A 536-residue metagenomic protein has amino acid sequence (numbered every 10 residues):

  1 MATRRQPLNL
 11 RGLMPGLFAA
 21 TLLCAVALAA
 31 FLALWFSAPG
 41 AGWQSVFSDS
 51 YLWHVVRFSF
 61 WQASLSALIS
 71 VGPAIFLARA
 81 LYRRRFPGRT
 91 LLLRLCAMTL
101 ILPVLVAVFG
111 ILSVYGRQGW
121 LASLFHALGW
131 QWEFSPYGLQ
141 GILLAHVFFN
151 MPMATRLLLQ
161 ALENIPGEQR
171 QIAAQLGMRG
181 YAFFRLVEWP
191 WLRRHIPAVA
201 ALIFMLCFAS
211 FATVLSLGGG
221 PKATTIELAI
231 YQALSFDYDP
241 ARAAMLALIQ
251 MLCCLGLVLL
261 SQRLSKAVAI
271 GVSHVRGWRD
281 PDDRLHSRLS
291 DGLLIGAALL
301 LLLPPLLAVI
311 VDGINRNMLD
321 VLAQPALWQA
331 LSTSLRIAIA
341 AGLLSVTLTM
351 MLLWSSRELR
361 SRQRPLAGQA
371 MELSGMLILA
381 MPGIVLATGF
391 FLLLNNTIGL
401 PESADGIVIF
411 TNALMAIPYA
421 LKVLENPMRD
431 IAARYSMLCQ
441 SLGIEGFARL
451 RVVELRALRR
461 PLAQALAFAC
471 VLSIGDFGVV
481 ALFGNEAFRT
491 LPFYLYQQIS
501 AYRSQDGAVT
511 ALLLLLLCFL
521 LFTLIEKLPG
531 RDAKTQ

Functional and structural regions predicted by a protein language model:
R4, L264-L294: Flexible interhelical linker loops that connect adjacent transmembrane helices in multi-pass membrane transporters
P7-A41, S50-E163, W191-S216, M245-S261 (+6 more regions): Membrane-water interface segments at the C-terminal ends of transmembrane alpha-helices in multi-pass inner-membrane
S45, T90-L93, H126, G167-Q175 (+12 more regions): Short amphipathic alpha-helical coupling elements at transmembrane boundaries
L52, Q169, M178, F211 (+8 more regions): Membrane-helix interface/capping residues of multi-pass secondary transporters
S113, A212-Y238, D476-S504: Glycine-rich helix-loop "coupling/hinge" segments at transmembrane-helix boundaries in multipass transporters
E163-L192, L359, M437-L458: Short helix-to-coil transition segments within interhelical loops that connect adjacent transmembrane helices
Q171, R179-F183, A269-D282, N317-M318 (+1 more regions): Juxtamembrane inter-helical linkers in multi-pass membrane proteins
I270-P281, S361-R362, L528-Q536: Short cytosolic juxtamembrane segments of multi-pass membrane proteins
